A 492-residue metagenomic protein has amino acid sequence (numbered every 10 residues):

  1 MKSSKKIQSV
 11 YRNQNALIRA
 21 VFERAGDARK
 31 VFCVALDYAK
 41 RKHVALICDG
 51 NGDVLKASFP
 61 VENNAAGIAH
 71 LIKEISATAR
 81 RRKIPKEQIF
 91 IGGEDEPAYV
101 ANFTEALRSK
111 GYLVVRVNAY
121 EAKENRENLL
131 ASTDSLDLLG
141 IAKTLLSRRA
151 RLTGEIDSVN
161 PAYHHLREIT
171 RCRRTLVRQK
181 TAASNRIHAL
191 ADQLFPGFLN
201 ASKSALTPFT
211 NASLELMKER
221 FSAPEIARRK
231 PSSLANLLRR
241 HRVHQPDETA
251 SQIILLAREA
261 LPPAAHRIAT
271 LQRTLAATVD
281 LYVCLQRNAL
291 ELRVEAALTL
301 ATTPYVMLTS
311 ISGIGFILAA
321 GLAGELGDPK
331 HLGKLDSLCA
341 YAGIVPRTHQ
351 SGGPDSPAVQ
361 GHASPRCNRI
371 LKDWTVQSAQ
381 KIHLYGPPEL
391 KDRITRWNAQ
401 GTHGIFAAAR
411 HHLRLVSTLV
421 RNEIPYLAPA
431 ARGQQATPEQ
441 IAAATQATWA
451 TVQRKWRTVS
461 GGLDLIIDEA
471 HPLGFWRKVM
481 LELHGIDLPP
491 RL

Functional and structural regions predicted by a protein language model:
M1-L492: A detector of single, family-specific signature residues that are central to catalytic or substrate-handling motifs
